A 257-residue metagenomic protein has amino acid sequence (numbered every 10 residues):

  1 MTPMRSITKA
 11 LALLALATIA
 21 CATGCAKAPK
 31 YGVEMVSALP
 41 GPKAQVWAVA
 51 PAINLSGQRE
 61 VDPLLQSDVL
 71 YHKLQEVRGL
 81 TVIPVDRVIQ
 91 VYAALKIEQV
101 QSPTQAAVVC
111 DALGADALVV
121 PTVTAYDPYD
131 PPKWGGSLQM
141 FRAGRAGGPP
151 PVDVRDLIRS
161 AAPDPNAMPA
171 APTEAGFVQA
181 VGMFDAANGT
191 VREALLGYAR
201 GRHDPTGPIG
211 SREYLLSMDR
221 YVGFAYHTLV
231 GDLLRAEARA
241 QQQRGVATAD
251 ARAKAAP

Functional and structural regions predicted by a protein language model:
T2-A12: Bacterial N-terminal signal peptides that target proteins for export
A12-A22: Bacterial N-terminal signal peptides
C25-K43, Y129, K133, G144-P257: C-terminal/domain-edge helix-coil "capping" segments
K43-G57, D86-Y92, D204-I209: Acidic/histidine-rich, surface-exposed loop or edge segments in extracytoplasmic proteins
K43-V46, R78, G114-V119, P132-S137: Envelope-exposed proteins and targeting segments
A52-N54, R87-V88, V123-Y126, S137-A146 (+1 more regions): Solvent-exposed coil/turn segments that connect beta secondary-structure elements in extracytoplasmic/periplasmic
G57-T122, P163-N166, A170-P172, G176 (+1 more regions): N-terminal segment of the mature soluble domain
Q58, A125-P131: Solvent-exposed loop/turn segments connecting transmembrane beta-strands in outer-membrane beta-barrel proteins
